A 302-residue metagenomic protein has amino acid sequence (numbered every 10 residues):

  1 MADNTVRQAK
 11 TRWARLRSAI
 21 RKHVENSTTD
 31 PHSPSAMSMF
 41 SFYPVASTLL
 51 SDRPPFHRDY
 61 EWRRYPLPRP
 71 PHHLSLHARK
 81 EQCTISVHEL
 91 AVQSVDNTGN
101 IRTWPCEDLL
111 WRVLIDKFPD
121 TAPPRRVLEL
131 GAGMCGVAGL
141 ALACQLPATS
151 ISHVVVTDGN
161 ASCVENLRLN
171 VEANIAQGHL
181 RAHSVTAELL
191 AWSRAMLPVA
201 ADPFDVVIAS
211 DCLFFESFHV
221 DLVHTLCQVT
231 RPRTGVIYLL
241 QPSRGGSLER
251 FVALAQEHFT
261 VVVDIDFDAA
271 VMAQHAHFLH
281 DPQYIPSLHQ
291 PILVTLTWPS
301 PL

Functional and structural regions predicted by a protein language model:
M1-L302: S-adenosylmethionine-dependent methyltransferases
